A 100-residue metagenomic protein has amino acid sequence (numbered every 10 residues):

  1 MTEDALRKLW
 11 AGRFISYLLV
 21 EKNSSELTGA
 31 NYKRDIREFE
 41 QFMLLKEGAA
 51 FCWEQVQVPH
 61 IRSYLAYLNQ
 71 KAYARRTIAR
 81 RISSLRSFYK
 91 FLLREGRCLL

Functional and structural regions predicted by a protein language model:
T2-A11: A detector for short, charged/polar N-terminal pre-domain segments
A11-L27, K33-L100: N-terminal core-binding DNA-recognition domain of tyrosine recombinases/integrases
